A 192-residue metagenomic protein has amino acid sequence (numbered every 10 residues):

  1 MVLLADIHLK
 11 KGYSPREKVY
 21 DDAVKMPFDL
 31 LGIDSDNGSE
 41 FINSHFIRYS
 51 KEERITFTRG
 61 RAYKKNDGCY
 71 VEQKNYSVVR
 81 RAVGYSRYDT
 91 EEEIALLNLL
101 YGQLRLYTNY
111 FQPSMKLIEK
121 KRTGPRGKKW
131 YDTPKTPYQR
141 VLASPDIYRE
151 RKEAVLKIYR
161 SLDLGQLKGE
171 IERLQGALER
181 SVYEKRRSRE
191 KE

Functional and structural regions predicted by a protein language model:
M1-Y20, Y159-L164, K168, L174-R186: RNase H-like DDE catalytic core and adjacent DNA/metal-binding regions of integrase/transposase superfamily proteins
E17-K18, G102-P137: Charged, gly/pro-enriched flexible loop segments at helix/strand junctions
D21-D29, S44-R48, E52-E53: Retroviral integrase
S35-N37, F41-S50, F57-V83, L97-N98 (+2 more regions): RNase H-like two-metal-ion nuclease catalytic core shared by retroviral integrases and related mobile-element nucleases
K64, V71-R105, F111-E119: Globin-like tetrapyrrole-binding proteins
N75-Y76, K152-R160: Short hydrophobic alpha-helical segments that form membrane-spanning helices or hydrophobic packing faces of helical
T136-L156: Charged/polar low-complexity intrinsically disordered segments, enriched in acidic residues
